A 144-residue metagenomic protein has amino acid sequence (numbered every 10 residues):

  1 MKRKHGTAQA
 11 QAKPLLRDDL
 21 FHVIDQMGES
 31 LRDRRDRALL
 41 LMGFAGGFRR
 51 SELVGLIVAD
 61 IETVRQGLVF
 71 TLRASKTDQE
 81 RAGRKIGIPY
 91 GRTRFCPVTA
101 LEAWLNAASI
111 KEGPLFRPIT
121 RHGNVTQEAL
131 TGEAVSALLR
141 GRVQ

Functional and structural regions predicted by a protein language model:
M1-Q144: Conserved catalytic core of the tyrosine transesterase superfamily
